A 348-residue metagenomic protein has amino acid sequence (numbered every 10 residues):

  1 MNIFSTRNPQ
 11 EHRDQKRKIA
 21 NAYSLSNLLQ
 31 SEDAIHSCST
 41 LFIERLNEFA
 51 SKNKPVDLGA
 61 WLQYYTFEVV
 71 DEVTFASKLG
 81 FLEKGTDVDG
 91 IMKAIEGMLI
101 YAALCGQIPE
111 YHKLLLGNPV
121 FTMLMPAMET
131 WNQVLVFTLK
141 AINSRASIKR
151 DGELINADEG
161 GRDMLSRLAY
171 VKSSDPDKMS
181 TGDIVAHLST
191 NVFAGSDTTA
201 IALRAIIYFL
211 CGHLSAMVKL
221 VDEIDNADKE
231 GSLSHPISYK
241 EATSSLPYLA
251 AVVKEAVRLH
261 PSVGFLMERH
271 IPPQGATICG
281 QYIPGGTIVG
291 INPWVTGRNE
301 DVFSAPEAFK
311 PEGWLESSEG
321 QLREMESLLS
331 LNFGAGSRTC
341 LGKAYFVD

Functional and structural regions predicted by a protein language model:
M1-F75, D89-S144, Y170, K229-E230 (+2 more regions): Cytochrome P450 catalytic-domain helical core, especially the substrate-recognition surface and oxygen-activation
R17, N21, S189, A194 (+4 more regions): Cytochrome P450 heme-thiolate "Cys pocket" and heme-binding signature region
I19, S39, V70, I95 (+9 more regions): Structural signal for hydrophobic/aromatic residues that build the beta-strand cores of folded beta-sheet domains
H36, D89-G97, L154-R162, F209-S262 (+5 more regions): Cytochrome P450 I-helix active-site segment
F42, A202-R204, P293: Hydrophobic, repeat-rich solenoid/adaptor surfaces of innate immune receptors and signaling proteins
T130-A202, L246: Conserved cytochrome P450 catalytic core segment spanning the I/J/K helices
T198-E223, K343-D348: Cytochrome P450 catalytic-core helices
P273, I291-Q321: Conserved cytochrome P450 K-helix/beta-meander segment immediately N-terminal to the heme-binding cysteine loop
